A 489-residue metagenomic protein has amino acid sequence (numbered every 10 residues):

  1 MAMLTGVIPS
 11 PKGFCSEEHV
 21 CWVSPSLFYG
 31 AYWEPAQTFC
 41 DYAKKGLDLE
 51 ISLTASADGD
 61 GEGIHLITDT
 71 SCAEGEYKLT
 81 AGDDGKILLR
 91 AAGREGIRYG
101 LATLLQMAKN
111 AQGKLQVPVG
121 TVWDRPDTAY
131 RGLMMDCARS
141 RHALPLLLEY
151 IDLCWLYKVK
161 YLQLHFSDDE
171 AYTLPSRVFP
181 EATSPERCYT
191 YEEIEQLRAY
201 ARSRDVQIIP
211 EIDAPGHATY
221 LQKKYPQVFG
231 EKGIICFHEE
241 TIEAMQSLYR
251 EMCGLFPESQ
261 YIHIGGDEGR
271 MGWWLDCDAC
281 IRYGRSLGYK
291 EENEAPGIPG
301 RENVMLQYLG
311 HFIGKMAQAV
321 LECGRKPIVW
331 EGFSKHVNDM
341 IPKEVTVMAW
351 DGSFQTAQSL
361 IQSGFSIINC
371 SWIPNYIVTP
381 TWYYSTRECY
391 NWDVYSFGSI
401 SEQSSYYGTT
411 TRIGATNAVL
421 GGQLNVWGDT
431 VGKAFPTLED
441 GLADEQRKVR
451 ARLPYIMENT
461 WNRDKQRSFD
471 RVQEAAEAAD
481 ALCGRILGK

Functional and structural regions predicted by a protein language model:
M1-V122, H165, K326-S334, I341 (+2 more regions): Acidic, contiguous N-terminal accessory segments
L4-E17, P35, A73-H263, W273-R285 (+5 more regions): Feature activates predominantly on carbohydrate-active enzymes
P25-Y29, G132-D136, I234, A295-E302 (+2 more regions): Glycine- and acidic
Y29, R187, I234-E239, E302-G310 (+3 more regions): Hydrophobic alpha-helical scaffolding
T68-C72, G85, R94-G96, S140 (+5 more regions): Short, glycine-/Ser/Thr-/acidic-enriched flexible segments
R250-I341, T346, D351-S359: Gly/Pro-rich turn-and-neighbor structural signature
P327, G332, D339-V345, D351-K489: Flexible, acidic glycine-rich loops studded with aromatic residues
